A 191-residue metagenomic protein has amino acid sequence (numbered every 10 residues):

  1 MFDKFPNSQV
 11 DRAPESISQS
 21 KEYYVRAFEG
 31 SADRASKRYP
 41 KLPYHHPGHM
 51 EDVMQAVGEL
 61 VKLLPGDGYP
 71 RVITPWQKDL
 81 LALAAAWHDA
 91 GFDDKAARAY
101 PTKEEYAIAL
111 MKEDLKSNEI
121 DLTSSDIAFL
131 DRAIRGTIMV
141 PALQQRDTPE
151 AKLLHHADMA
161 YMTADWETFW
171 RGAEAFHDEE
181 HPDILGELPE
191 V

Functional and structural regions predicted by a protein language model:
F2-S16, K41-Q77, W87, M139-V191: Divalent metal-dependent phosphate-bond-processing catalytic cores, especially two-metal-ion Mg2+/Mn2+ enzymes that act
Y23-Y24: Eukaryote-biased recognition of C-terminal alpha-helical segments
A27-A56, A90-A96: Active-site flanking loop/helix segments enriched in acidic
V53, W76-A96, A107, L130-I138: His-Asp-centered metal-binding catalytic motifs of divalent-metal-dependent phosphohydrolases/nucleases
V53-V57, E104-Q144: Histidine- and acidic-residue-rich, metal-dependent catalytic cores
L64-D67, F92-A97, N118, P141: Amphipathic alpha-helical interaction segments
G91, K95, K112-I120, Y161: Hydrophobic/aromatic-lined pockets within catalytic cores
A99-K103: Alpha-helix N-cap and loop-to-helix initiation/capping positions
